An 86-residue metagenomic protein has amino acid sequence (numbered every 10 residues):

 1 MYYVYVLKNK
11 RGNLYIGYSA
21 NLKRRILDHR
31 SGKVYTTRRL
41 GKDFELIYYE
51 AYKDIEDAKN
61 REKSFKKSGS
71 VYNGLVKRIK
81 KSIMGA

Functional and structural regions predicted by a protein language model:
M1-I16, A20-A86: Structure-specific nucleic-acid interaction/processing domains
